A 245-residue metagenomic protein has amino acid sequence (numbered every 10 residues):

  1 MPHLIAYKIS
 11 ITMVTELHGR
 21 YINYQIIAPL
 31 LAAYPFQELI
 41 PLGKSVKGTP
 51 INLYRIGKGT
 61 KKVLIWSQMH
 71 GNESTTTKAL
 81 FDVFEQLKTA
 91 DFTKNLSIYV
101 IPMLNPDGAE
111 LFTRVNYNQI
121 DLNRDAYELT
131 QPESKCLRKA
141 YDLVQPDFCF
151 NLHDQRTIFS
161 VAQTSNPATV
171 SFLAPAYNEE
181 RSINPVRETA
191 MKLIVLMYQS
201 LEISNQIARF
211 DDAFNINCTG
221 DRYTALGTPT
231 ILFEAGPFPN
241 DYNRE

Functional and structural regions predicted by a protein language model:
M1-I51: Short glycine- and acidic-rich boundary segments immediately preceding or forming the N-terminal edge of structured
N52-T60: Short beta-strand-to-loop junctions in surface cap/lid or active-site-entrance loops
I56-G57, F112-R114, R222-T228: Short glycine/proline-enriched loop/turn "hinge" motifs that connect secondary-structure elements and lie
T60-K62, S74-Q206: Active-site/substrate-binding loop(s) of hydrolase catalytic cores
L64-S67: Short hydrophobic beta-strand that contains or immediately precedes a catalytic carboxylate
F210-E245: Active-site-adjacent mobile loop/cap segments within catalytic or ligand-binding domains
